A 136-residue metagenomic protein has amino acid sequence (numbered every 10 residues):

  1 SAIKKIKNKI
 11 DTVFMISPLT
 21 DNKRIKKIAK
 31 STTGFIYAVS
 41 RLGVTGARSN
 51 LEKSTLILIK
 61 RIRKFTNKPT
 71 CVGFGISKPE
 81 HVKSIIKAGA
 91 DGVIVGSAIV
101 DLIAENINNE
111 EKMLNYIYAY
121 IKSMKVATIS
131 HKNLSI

Functional and structural regions predicted by a protein language model:
S1, D11-T20, T45-R48: Catalytic beta/alpha-barrel core
I3, I25-K26, L56-K60, V82 (+1 more regions): Generic structural signal for well-ordered alpha-helices, preferentially at hydrophobic/aromatic core positions
I6-V13, K30-I36, K87-G92: Glycine-enriched alpha-helix->loop->beta-strand junction motifs that scaffold or abut catalytic
T12-I16, I36-A38, T70-F74, V93-V95: Hydrophobic faces of well-ordered beta-strands that scaffold small-molecule active sites in alpha/beta enzyme cores
M15, I25-K64, L102-N106: Glycine/Thr-rich beta-alpha phosphate-binding loop at enzyme active sites
T20-K30, T66, V72, I76-V93: Catalytic cores of alpha/beta
A47-T55, K60, H81-V93, A104-K112 (+1 more regions): Active-site-adjacent loop and "lid" segments of alpha/beta metabolic enzymes
I86, A98-L134: C-terminal helical cap(s) of enzyme catalytic domains, especially alpha/beta-barrels
